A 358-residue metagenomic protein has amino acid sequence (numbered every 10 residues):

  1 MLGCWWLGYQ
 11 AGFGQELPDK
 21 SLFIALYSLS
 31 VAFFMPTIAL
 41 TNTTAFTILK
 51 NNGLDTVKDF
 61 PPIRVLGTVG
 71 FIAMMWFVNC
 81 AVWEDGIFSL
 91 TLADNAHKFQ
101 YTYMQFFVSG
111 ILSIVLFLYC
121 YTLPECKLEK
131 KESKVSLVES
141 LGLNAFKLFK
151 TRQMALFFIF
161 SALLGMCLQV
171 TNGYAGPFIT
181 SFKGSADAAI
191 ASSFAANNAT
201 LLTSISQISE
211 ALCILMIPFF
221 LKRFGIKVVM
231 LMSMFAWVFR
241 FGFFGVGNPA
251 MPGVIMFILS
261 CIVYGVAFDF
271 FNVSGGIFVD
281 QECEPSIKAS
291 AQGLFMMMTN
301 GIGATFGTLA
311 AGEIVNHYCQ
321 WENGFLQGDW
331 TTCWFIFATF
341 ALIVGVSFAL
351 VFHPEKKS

Functional and structural regions predicted by a protein language model:
M1-L17, F235-A250: C-terminal ends and interior cores of transmembrane alpha-helices in multi-pass membrane transporters/permeases
G8-A11, L112-E125, T332-S358: Multi-pass alpha-helical transporter architecture, strongest for 12-TM Major Facilitator/SLC carriers used
M35-G53, F270-E284: Intracellular juxtamembrane helix-capping segments at the cytosolic ends of symmetry-related transmembrane helices
C80-I111, E313-A341: A membrane-interface helix-boundary motif in multi-pass transporters
V82, L212-I226, V315-N316: Helix-to-loop junctions at the C-terminal end of transmembrane segments in multipass secondary transporters
L123-F157, G184-A186, A191: Juxtamembrane intracellular "pre-TM" segments in multi-pass secondary transporters
G173-N197: Short amphipathic helix-loop junctions that connect adjacent transmembrane helices in Major Facilitator Superfamily/SLC
K227-G275: C-terminal transmembrane helical hairpin of 12-TM major facilitator-type secondary transporters
